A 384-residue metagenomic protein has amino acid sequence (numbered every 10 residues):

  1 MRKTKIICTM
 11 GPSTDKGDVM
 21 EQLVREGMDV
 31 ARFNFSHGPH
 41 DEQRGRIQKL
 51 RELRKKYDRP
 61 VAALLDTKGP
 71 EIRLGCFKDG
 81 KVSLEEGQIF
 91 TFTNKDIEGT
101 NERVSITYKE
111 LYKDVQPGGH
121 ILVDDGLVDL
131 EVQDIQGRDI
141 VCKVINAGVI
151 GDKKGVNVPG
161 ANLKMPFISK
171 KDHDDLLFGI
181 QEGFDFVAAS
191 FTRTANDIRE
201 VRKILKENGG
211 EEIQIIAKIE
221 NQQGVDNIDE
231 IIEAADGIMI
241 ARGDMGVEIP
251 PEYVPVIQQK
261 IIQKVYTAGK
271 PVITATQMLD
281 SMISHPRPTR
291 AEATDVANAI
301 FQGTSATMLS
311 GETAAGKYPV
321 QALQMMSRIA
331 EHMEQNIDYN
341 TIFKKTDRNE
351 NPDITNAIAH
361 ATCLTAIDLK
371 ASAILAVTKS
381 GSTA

Functional and structural regions predicted by a protein language model:
M1-A384: Non-catalytic helical/linker scaffolds that mediate oligomerization, partner binding, and domain coupling around large
